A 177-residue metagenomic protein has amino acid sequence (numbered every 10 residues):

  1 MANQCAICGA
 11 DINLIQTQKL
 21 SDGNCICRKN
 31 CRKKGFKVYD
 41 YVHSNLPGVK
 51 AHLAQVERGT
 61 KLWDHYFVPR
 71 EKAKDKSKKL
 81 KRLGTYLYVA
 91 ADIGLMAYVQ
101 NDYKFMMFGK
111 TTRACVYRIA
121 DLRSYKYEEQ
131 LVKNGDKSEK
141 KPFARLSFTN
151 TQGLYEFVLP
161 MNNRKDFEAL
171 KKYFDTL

Functional and structural regions predicted by a protein language model:
M1, D92-I93, E139-F143: A short, compositionally biased
M1-R58: N-terminal cysteine/histidine-rich coordination modules
T17-Q18, T85-A90, C115, F148: Short, exposed beta-strand/loop patches in secreted or surface proteins that constitute
K29-R32, Y98-K104, T149-T151: Secondary-structure transition/turn motif
V38-Y103: Anionic N-terminal interaction surfaces
R82-G84, K110-T112, N150-L154: Glycine-centered tight beta-turn/hairpin loop motif at sheet-sheet or coil-to-beta transitions
G94-E139: Phosphoinositide-binding peripheral membrane targeting modules
R123-L177: Acidic, Ser/Thr- and proline-rich intrinsically disordered linker/docking segments of eukaryotic scaffolds
